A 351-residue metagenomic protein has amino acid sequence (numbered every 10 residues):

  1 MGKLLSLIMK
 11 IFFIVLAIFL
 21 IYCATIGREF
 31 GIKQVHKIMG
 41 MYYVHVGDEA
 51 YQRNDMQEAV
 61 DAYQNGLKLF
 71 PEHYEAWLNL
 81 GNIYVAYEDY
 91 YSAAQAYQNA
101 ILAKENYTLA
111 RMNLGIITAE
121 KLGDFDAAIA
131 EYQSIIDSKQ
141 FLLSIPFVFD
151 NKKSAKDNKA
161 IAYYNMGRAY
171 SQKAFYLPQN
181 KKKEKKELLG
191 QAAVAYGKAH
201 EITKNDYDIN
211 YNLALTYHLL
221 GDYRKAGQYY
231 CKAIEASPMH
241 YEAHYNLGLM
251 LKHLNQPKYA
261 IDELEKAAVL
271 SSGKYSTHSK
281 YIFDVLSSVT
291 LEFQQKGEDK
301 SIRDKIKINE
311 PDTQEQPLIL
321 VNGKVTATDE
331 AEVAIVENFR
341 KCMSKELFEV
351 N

Functional and structural regions predicted by a protein language model:
K33, M39-M41, Y74-E75, T108-L109 (+6 more regions): Helix-start (N-cap) detector for alpha-helical repeat units in TPR-like alpha-solenoids, especially tetratricopeptide
V44, Y51, L78, V85 (+6 more regions): Position-specific recognition of the canonical hydrophobic site in helix A of tetratricopeptide repeat
H45, N79, N113, N158 (+5 more regions): Canonical tetratricopeptide repeat
D48, N82, I116-I117, R168 (+4 more regions): Residue-level recognition of tetratricopeptide repeat
Q52-N65, A86-N99, L122-S134, F175-K198 (+2 more regions): Structural signature of tandem alpha-helical TPR/SEL1-like repeats, specifically the intra-repeat loop/turn
Y132-F141, Y245, L249-S276, D284-S287 (+1 more regions): TPR/TPR-like (Sel1-like) alpha-helical repeat modules
A268-N351: Terminal, low-structured helical/coil segments at or just beyond the last alpha-helical repeat
